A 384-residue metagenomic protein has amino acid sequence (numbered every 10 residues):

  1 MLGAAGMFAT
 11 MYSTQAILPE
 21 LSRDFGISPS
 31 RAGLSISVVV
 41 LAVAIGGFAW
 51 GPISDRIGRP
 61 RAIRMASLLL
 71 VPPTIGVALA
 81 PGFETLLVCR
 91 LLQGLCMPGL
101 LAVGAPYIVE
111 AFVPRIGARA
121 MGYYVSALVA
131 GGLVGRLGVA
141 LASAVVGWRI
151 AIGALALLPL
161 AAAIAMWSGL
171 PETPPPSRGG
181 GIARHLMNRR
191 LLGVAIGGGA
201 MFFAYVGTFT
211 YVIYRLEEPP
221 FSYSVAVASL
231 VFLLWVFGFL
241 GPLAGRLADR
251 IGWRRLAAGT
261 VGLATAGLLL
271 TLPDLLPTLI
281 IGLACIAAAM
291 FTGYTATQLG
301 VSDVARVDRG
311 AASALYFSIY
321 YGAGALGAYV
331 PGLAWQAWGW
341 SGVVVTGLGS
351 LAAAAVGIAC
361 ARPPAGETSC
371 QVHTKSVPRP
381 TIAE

Functional and structural regions predicted by a protein language model:
G26, G58, L79-T85, V113 (+1 more regions): Helix-breaking motifs and short loop linkers at transmembrane-helix boundaries and internal kinks in secondary membrane
I45-P81: Conserved MFS/SLC helix-loop-helix module at the cytosolic interface between two early adjacent transmembrane helices
G46-G58, F239-W253, W335: Helix-to-loop junctions at the C-terminal end of transmembrane segments in multipass secondary transporters
L69, P73-G76, E84-L92, P277-C285: Paired small-residue
F83, C89-A130: Cytoplasmic helix-loop-helix junction between adjacent transmembrane helices in 12-TM secondary transporters
A156-P176, G357-A361: C-terminal membrane-cytosol helix-exit motif in multi-pass small-molecule transporters
R254-T297: C-terminal transmembrane helical hairpin of 12-TM major facilitator-type secondary transporters
